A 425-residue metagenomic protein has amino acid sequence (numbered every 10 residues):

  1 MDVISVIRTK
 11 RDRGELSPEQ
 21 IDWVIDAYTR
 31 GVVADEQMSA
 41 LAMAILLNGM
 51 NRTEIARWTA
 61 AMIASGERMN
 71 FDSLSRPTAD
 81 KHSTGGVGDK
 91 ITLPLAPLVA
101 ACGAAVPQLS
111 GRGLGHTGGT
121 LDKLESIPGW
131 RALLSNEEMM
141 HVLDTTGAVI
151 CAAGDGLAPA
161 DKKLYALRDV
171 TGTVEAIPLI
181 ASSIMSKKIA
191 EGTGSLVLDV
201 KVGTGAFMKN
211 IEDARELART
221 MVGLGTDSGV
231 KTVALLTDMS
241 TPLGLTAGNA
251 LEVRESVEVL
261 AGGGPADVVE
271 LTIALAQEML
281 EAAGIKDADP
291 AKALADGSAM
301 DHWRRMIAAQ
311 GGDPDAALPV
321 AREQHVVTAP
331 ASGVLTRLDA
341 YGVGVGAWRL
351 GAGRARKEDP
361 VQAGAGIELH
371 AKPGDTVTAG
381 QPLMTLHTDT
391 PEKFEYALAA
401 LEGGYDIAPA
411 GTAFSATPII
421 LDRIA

Functional and structural regions predicted by a protein language model:
M1-G88, R305-A309, I420, I424-A425: Acidic, glycine/proline-rich low-complexity segments that act as flexible tails and inter-domain linkers
S5, K10, E15-P18, Y28 (+4 more regions): Well-ordered secondary-structure scaffolds
L47-N48, P94-P107, K187-G192, D227-S228 (+1 more regions): Alpha-helix C-terminal capping segments
P77-A100, A104-T117: Glycine/serine-rich anion-binding loops at beta->alpha junctions that coordinate negatively charged ligand groups
T92, S110, T117-D122, A153-G154 (+3 more regions): Short acidic, glycine/serine/threonine-rich loops at helix termini
L109, L143, C151-A153, D199-G203 (+1 more regions): Short beta-strand segments
K123-V149, R219-G225, G229: A glycine-rich helix N-cap at a beta->alpha junction
D144-T193: Phosphate/diphosphate-binding glycine-rich loops and adjacent basic-rich segments that engage nucleotide
